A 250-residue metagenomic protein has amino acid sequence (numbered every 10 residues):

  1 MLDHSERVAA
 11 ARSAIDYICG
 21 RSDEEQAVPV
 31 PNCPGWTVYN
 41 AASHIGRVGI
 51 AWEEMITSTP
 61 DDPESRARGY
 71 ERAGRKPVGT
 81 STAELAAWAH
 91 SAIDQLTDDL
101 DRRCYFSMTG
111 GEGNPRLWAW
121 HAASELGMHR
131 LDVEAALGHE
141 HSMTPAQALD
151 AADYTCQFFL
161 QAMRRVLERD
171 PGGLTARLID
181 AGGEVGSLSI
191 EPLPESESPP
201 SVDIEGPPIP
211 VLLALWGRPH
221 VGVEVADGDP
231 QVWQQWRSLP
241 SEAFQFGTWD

Functional and structural regions predicted by a protein language model:
M1-L2, V48-F106, H139-A148: Short, helix-capping/interhelical loops that line the mouth of catalytic, cofactor-, or ligand-binding pockets
M1-V28: Non-cleavable N-terminal signal-anchor transmembrane helices
V8-I15, V38-W52, R75-D99, A119-V133: Alpha-helical transition-metal enzyme core signature, strongest for iron centers
Q26-S65, G110-L167, V211: Short, contiguous alpha-helical
A67-P77, A146-A162, Q231-F244: Short, mixed-charge aromatic SLiMs
H141-D203: Hydrophobic protein-protein interaction segments
P199-D250: C-terminal interaction segments
